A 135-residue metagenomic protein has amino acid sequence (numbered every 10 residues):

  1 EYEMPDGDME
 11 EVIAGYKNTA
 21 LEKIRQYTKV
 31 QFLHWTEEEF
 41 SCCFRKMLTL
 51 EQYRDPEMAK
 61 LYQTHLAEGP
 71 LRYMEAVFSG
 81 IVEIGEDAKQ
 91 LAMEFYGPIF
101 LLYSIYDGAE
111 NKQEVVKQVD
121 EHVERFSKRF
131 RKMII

Functional and structural regions predicted by a protein language model:
E1-E3, D8-S41, A88-F95: Hydrophobic alpha-helical connector segments
Y2-E10, E39, P56, M74 (+2 more regions): Short amphipathic alpha-helical interaction/hinge segments
M9-A14, K46-L50, A109: Short linear capping/connector segments at secondary-structure termini
E22, T36-E37, C42-F44, T49 (+2 more regions): Amphipathic alpha-helical packing segments from all-alpha helical-bundle domains
V30-W35, D55, I81, L102 (+1 more regions): Alpha-helix C-capping/helix-to-loop hinge sites
K60, T64, E68, F78-S127: Hydrophobic/aromatic-rich alpha-helical bundle segments in the mid-to-C-terminal region
K128-I135: Generic C-terminal helix-cap and adjacent flexible tail
